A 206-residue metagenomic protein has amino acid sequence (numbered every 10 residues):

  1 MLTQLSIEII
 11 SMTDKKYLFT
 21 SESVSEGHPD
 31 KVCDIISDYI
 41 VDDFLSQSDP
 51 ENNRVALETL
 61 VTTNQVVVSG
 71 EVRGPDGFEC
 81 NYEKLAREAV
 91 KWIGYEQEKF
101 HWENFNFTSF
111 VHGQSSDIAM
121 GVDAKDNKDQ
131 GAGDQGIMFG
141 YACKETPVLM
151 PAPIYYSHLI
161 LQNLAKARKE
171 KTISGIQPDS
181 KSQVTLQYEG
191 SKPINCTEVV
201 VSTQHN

Functional and structural regions predicted by a protein language model:
M1-S11: Short, Lys/Arg-enriched N-terminal segments with co-localized hydrophobic residues within the first ~10-30 amino acids
I10-R54: N-terminal, positively charged regions that mediate nucleic acid binding
T20-S23, N64, A89-N206: Glycine-rich, mobile lid/loop segments that gate access to catalytic sites or pores
H28-K31, Y82-E83, D117-A119: N-terminal low-complexity, intrinsically disordered segments
P50-L60, T172-P178: Short, glycine/acidic-rich hinge or "gate" loops at secondary-structure transitions that mediate conformational
V55-P75: Short, charge-patterned binding micro-sites
P75-Y82, L149: Short, conserved charged micro-motifs
